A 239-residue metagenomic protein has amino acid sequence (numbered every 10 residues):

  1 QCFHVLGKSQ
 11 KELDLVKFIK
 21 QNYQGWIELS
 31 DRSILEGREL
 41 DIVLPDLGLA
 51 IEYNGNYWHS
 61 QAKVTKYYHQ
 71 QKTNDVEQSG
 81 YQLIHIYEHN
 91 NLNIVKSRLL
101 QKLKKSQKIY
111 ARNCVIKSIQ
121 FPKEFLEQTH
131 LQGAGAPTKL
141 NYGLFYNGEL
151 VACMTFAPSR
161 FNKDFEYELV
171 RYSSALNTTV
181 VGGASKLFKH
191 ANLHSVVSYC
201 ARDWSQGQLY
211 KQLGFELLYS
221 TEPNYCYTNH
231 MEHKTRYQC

Functional and structural regions predicted by a protein language model:
Q1-T138, F165, S173, T178-G207 (+1 more regions): Nucleic-acid endo/exonuclease domains
L44, L144-Y146: Conserved hydrophobic "DFG−1" position in protein kinase catalytic cores
G55, T155-P158, E222: Short clusters of small/polar residues that mark proteolytic maturation junctions
K139-G143, C153: Short hydrophobic/aromatic beta-strand element in the GNAT-like acyltransferase core that lines or flanks the acyl-donor
G148-R160, E168: Conserved beta-strand in the GNAT
D203-S220: Conserved active-site alpha-helix within GNAT-family acetyltransferase domains
L213-G214, C226, Y237-C239: Phosphate-backbone recognition surface of nucleic-acid-processing proteins
E216-H230: Conserved catalytic-core motifs of GNAT/GCN5-like acyltransferases
